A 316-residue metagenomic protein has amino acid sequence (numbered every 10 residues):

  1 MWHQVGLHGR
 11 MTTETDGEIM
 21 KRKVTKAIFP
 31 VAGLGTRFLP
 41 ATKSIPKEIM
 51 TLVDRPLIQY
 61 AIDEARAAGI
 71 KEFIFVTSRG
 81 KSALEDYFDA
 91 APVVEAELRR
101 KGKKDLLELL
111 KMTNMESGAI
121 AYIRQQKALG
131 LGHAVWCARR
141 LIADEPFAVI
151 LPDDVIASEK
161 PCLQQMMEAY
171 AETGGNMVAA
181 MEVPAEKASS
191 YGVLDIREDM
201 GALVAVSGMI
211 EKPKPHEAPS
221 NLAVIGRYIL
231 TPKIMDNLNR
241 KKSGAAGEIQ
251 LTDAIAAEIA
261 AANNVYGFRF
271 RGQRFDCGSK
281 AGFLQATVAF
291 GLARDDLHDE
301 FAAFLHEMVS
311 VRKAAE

Functional and structural regions predicted by a protein language model:
G6-G9, G17: Residue-identity detector for glycine
K21-R99, Q125, P161-Q165: N-terminal glycine-rich phosphate-binding loop and ensuing alpha1 helix
K26, K71-F73, A119, P146 (+3 more regions): Residues at the starts of beta-strands that form the adenosine-phosphate
I49, I120-Y122, N176-V178, V265-G267 (+1 more regions): Conserved beta-strand scaffold positions in the cores of enzyme catalytic domains, especially in NTP/NDP-utilizing
V94-E97, E108-I196, P232, L238-K241: Conserved beta-loop-beta/alpha segment of the NTase-like Rossmann-fold superfamily that binds/positions NTPs
A148, M167-A171, M200-A303: Catalytic-core segments of class I nucleotidyltransferases/pyrophosphorylases that form NMP-activated intermediates
